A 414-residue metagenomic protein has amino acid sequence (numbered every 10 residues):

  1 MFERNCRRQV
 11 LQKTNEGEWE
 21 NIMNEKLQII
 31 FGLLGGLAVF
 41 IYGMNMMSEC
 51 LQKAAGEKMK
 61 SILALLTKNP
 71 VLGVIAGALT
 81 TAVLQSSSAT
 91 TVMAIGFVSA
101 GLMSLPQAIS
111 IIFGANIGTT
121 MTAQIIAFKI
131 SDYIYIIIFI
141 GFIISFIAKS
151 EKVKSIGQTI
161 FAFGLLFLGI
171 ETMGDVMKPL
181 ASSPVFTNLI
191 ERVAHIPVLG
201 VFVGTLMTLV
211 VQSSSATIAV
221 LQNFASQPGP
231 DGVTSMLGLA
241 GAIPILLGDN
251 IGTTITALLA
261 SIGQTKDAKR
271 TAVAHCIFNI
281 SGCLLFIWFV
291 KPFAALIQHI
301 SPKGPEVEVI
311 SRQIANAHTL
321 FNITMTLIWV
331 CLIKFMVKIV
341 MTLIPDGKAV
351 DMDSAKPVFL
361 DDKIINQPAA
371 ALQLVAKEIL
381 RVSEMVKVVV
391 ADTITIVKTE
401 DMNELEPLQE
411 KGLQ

Functional and structural regions predicted by a protein language model:
R4, R8-I22: Short, Lys/Arg-enriched N-terminal segments with co-localized hydrophobic residues within the first ~10-30 amino acids
N24-P70, I160-L206, F224, T234-S235: Helix-loop-helix hairpins and the membrane-proximal interhelical loops of multi-pass alpha-helical transport proteins
G32-N45, G77-T81, I138-A148, A162-M173 (+3 more regions): Hydrophobic core segments of alpha-helical transmembrane domains in multi-pass membrane transport and ion-translocation
M44-K53, A94-S99, G141-K154, A257-G263: C-terminal ends of transmembrane helices
E57, S61, L65, N69 (+13 more regions): Alpha-helical transmembrane segments of multi-pass membrane proteins, especially transporters and channels
T81-L84, V92-G118, Q124-Y133, I144-S145 (+4 more regions): Membrane-interfacial helix-loop connectors
I170, M177, A181-V193, P230-M236 (+1 more regions): Transmembrane alpha-helical segments and their short flanking loops that form helix-hairpins/helix-helix interfaces
I323, V330-Q414: Non-transmembrane accessory domains of multi-pass membrane transporters/channels
